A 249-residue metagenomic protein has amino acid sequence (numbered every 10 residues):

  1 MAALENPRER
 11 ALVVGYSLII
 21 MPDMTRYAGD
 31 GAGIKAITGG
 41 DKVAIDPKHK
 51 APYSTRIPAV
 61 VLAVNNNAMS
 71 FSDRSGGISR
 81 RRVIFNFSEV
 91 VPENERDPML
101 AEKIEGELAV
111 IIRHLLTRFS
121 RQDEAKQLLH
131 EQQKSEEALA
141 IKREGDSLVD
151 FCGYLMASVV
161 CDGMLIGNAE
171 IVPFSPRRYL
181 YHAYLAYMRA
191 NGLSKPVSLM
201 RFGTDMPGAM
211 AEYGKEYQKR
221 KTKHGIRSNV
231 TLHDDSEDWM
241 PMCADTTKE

Functional and structural regions predicted by a protein language model:
M1-E249: Feature primarily recognizes SF3-like P-loop helicase cores of small DNA viruses
